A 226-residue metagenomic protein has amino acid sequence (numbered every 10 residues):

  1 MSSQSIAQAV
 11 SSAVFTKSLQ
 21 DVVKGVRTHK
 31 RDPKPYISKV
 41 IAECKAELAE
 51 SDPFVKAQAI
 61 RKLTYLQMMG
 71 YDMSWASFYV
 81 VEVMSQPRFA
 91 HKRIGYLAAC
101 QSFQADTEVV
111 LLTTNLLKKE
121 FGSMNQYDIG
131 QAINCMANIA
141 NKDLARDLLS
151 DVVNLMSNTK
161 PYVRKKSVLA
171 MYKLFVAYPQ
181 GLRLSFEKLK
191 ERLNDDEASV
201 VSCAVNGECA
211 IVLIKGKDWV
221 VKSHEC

Functional and structural regions predicted by a protein language model:
I6-V14, D21-L116, M136-N141: Alpha-helical solenoid scaffolds in large eukaryotic transport, assembly, and signaling factors
S38-A42, M73-M84, E108-F121, L144-M156 (+2 more regions): HEAT/HEAT-like alpha-solenoid repeats
S51-D52, P87-F89, M124-Q126, T159-P161 (+1 more regions): Short inter-helical turns and helix N-cap capping residues of alpha-solenoid HEAT/ARM repeat scaffolds
Q58-Y65, Y96-Q101, N115, K119 (+6 more regions): Residue-level signature of alpha-solenoid helical repeat scaffolds
M69, Q104-A105, K142-D143, V176-Q180 (+1 more regions): Alpha-solenoid helical repeat scaffolds
G122-R146, V163: Voltage-sensing domain
T159-S167, Q180: A conserved hydrophobic secondary-structure block that centers on an alpha-helix together with its immediately flanking
P161, K190-C226: Long alpha-helical HEAT/HEAT-like repeat alpha-solenoid scaffolds in very large eukaryotic proteins, especially those
